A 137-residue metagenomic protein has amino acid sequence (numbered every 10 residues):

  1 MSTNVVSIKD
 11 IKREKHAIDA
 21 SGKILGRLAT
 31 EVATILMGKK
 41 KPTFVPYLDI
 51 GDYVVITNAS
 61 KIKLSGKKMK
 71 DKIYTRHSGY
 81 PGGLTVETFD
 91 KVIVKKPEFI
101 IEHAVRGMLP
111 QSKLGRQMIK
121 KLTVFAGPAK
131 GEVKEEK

Functional and structural regions predicted by a protein language model:
M1-H103, K113, A126, G131-K137: Ribosome large-subunit tunnel/peptidyl-transferase-proximal elements
R106: Acidic, metal-associated active-site segment
I119: Positively charged, solvent-exposed patches that mediate nucleic-acid binding
